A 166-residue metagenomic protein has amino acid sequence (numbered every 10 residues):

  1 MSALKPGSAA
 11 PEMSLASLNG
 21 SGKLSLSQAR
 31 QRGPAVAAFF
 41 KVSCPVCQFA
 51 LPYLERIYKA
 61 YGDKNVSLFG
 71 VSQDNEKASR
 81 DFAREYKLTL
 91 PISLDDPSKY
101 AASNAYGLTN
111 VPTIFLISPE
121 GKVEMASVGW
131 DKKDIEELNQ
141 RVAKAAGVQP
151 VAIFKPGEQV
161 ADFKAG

Functional and structural regions predicted by a protein language model:
M1-Q28: N-terminal "domain-start" segment that seeds a small globular fold
P11, A35, V111-P112: Short loop/turn microsegments at loop-to-beta-strand junctions
L15-L18, F39, L116: Hydrophobic beta-strand positions
S25-Q48, L54: Short active-site neighborhood of thiol/selenol oxidoreductases, capturing the structured segment around
K41, V71-Q73, P119: Cofactor-binding loop segments of dinucleotide-utilizing enzymes, especially the Rossmann-like FAD- and NAD(P)+-binding
Q48-Y86, K99-A102: Structural microenvironment flanking redox-active thiols in thiol-disulfide oxidoreductases
E85-F115, E120: Short, internal strand/loop/helix patches that form the active-site neighborhood or redox-interaction surface
P119-G166: Thiol-/selenol-based redox modules, centered on thioredoxin-like and closely related oxidoreductase domains
